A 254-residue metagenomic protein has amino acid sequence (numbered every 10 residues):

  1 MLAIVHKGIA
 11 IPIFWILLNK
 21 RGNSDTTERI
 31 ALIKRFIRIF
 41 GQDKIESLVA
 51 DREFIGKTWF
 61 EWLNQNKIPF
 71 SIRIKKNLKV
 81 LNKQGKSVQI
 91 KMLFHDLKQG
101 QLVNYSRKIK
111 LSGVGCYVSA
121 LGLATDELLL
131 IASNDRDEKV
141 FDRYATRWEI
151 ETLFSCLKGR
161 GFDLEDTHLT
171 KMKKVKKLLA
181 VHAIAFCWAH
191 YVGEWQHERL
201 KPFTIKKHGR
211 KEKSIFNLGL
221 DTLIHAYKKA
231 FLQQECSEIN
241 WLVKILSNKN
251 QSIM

Functional and structural regions predicted by a protein language model:
I4-M254: Single, function-defining residue in the core of a domain
